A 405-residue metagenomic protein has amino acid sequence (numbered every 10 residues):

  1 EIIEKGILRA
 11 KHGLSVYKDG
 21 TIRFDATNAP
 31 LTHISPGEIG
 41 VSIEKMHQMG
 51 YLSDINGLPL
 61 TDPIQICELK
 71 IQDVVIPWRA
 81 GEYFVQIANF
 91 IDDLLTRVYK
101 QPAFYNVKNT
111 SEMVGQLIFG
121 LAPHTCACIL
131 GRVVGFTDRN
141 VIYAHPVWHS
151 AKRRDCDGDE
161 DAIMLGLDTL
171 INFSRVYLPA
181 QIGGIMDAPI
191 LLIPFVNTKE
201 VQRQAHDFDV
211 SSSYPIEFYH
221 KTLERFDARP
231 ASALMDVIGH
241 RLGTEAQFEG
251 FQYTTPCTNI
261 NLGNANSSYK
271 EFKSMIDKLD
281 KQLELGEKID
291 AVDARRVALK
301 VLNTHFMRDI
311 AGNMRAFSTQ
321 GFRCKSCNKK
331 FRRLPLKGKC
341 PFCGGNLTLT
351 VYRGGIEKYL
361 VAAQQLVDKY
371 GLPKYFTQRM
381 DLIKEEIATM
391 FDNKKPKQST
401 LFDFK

Functional and structural regions predicted by a protein language model:
E1-K405: Conserved core architecture of multi-subunit DNA-directed RNA polymerases
